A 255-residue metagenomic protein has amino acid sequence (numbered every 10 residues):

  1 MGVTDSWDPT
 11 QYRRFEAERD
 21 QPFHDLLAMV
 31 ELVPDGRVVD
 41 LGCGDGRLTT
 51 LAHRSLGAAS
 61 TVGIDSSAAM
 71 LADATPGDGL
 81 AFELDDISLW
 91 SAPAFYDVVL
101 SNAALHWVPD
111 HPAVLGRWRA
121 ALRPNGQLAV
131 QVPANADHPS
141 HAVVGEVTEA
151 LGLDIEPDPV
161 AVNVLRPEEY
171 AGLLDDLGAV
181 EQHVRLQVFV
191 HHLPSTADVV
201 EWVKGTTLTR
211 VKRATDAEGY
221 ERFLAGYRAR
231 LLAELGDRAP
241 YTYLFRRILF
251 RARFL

Functional and structural regions predicted by a protein language model:
M1-G36, R47-L51, M70-D73, G145: Conserved class I S-adenosyl-L-methionine
V39-W90: Class I SAM-dependent methyltransferase SAM/SAH-binding core
D45-R47, N163-L255: Conserved Class I S-adenosyl-L-methionine
S88-V99: A short acidic, Gly/Pro-enriched loop at the edge of an enzyme's catalytic core that lines a small-molecule cofactor
V98-H111, A134: A short SAM/SAH-binding and catalytic strip from SAM-dependent methyltransferases
P112-Q127: A short glycine-rich, Lys/Arg-flanked "PGG" loop and its adjoining helix->strand segment in the class I
A129-L153: Conserved class I S-adenosyl-L-methionine
